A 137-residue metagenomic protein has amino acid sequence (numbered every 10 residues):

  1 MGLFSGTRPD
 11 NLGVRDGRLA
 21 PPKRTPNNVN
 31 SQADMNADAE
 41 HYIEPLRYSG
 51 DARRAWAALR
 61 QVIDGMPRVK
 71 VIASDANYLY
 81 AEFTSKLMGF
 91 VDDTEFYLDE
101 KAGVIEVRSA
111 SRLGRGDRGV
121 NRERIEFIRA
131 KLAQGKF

Functional and structural regions predicted by a protein language model:
M1-F137: Ser/Thr-rich, low-complexity intrinsically disordered terminal regions
